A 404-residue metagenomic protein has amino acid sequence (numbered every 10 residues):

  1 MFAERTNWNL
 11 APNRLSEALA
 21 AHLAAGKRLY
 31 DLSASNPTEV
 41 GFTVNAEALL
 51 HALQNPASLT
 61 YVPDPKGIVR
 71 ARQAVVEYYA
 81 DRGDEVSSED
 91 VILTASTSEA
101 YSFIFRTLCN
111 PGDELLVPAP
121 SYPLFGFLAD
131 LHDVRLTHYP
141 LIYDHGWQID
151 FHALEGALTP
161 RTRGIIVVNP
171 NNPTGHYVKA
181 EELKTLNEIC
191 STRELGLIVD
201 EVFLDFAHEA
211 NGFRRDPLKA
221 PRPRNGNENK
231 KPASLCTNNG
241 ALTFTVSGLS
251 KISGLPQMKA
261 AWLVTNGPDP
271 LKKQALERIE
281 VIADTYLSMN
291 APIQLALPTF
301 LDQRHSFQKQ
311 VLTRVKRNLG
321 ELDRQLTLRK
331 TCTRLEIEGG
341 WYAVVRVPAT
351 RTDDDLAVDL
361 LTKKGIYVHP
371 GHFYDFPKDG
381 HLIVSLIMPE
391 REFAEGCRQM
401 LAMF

Functional and structural regions predicted by a protein language model:
R5-S96, F103, A153, F300-Q303 (+1 more regions): N-terminal small-domain helix-loop-helix segment of the aminotransferase-like
A25, H132, T192-R193, R329 (+1 more regions): Helix C-cap/helix->beta junction micro-motif
L32, V75, V91, L115 (+12 more regions): Generic structural signal for small/hydrophobic residues in well-ordered secondary structure, especially within
S58-C190, D205-E209, N229-T237, R398-Q399: Conserved core of the PLP fold type I
E77, D81, E85, E155-G156 (+3 more regions): PLP-dependent enzyme catalytic core of the Aspartate aminotransferase-like
V117, H138, V199, V368-P370: Hydrophobic residues in well-ordered beta-strands that form the structural core
R215, A220-R222, C236-K316, D323-R324 (+1 more regions): Conserved core segment of the aminotransferase class I/II
P298, T313-D323, T333-V347, K378: Conserved glycine-rich beta-strand-loop-beta hairpin in the small C-terminal domain of fold type I
